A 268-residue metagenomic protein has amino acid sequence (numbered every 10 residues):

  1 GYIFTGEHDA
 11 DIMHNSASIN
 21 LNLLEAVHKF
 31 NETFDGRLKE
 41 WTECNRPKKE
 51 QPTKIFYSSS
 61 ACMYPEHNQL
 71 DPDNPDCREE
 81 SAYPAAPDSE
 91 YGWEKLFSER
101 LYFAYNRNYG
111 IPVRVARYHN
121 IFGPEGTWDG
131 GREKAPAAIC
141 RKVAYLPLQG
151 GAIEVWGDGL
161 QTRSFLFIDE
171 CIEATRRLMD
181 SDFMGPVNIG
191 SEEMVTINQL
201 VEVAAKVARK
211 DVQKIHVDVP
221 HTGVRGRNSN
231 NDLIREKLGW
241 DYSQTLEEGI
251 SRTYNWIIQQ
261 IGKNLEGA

Functional and structural regions predicted by a protein language model:
G1-S16: NAD(P)H-binding glycine-rich loop region in Rossmannoid oxidoreductase-like domains and their noncatalytic homologs
G1-Y2, E66-H67, P124, G223: Helix N-cap/beta-alpha junction loops of NAD(P)-dependent oxidoreductase domains
L21-D88: Conserved Rossmann-fold NAD(P)-dependent oxidoreductase catalytic core, especially the SDR/UDP-sugar
L23, Y102, I139, I234-R235: Structural element of the ATP-grasp superfamily
V27-F34, N106, V143, L178-M179 (+1 more regions): Hydrophobic pocket-lining residues that define ligand/cofactor binding sites across diverse proteins
H67-D76, R100-M179, E192-M194, V201-V207: NAD(P)-dependent short-chain dehydrogenase/reductase
E90, E94: Active-site helix of classical SDR
Y145-A268: C-terminal substrate-binding subdomain of Rossmann-fold SDR/epimerase-dehydratase oxidoreductases
